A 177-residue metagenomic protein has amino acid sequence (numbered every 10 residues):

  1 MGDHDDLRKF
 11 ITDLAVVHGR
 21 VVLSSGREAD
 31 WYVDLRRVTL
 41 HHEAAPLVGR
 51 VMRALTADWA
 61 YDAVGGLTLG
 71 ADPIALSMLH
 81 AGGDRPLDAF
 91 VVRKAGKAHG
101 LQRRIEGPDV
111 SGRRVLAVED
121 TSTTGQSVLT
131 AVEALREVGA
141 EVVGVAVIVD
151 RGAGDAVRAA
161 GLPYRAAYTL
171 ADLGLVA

Functional and structural regions predicted by a protein language model:
M1-D58: Active-site-facing substrate-recognition patch
G2-F10, E133-A177: PRPP-dependent phosphoribosyltransferase catalytic core
R50, A54, L76-H80, E133 (+1 more regions): Short, well-ordered alpha-helices that flank and scaffold nucleotide-derived cofactor binding pockets
W59, I74-L87, G154-L170: Short acidic, glycine/proline-enriched helix-loop-strand junctions
W59-G70, A146: Short glycine-rich phosphate-binding loop at a beta-alpha junction
D62, R113, V143: Conserved acidic residues
D72-L116, T124-L129: Short, glycine/charge-rich flexible loops or terminal/linker lids adjacent to PRPP-binding catalytic cores
